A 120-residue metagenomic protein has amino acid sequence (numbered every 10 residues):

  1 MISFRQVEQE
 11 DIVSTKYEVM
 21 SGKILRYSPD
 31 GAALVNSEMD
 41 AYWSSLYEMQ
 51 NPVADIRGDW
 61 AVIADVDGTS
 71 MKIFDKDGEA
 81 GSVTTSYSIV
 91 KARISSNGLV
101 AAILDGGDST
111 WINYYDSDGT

Functional and structural regions predicted by a protein language model:
I2-Q9, M39-L46, D77-T84, T120: A short beta-strand motif characteristic of beta-propeller blades
Q6, D11-I12, W43, E48-N51 (+1 more regions): Short coil-to-beta transitions that initiate beta-strands within beta-rich domains
D11-S14, N36: Short, positively charged
T15-S28, A32-A33, P52-V66, M71-K72 (+3 more regions): Short beta-strand elements that form the blades of beta-propeller/WD-repeat-like and other beta-sheet-rich scaffold
G31, V35-N36, S44: Domain-scale macromolecular recognition modules
N113-T120: Short, intrinsically disordered, charge-balanced linker/junction segments flanking boundaries in proteins
